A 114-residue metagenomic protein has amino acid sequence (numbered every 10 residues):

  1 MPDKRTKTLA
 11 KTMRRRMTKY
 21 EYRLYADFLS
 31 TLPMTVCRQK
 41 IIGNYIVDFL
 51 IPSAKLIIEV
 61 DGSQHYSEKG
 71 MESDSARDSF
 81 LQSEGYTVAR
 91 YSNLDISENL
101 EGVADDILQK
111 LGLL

Functional and structural regions predicted by a protein language model:
M1-L114: Nucleic-acid endo/exonuclease domains
